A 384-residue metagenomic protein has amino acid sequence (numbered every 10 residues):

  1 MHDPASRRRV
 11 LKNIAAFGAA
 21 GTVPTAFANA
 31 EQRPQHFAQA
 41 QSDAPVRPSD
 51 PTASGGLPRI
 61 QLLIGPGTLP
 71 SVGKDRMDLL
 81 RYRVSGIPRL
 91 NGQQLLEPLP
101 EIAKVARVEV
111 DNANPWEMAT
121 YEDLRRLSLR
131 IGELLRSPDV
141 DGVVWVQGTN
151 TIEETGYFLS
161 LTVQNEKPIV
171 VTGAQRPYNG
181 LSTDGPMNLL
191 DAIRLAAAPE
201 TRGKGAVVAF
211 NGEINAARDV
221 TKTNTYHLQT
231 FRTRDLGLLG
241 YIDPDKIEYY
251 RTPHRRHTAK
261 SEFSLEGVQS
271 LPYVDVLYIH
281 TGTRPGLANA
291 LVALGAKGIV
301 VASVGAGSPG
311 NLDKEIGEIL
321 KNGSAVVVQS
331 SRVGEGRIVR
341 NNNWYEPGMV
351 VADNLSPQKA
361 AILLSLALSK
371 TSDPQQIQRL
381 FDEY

Functional and structural regions predicted by a protein language model:
H2-P4, R9-E31: N-terminal export signals
D3, T25-R59: C-terminal segment of N-terminal export signals and the immediately downstream linker at the start of the mature
L57, L63-P70, N91, P98-P100 (+2 more regions): Accessory alpha-helical/coil subdomains and C-terminal extensions that flank or cap enzyme catalytic cores
M77-E101: Short catalytic helix/loop segments, enriched in acidic residues and glycine and frequently bearing histidine
W145-E166, P309-E318: Short Gly/Thr/Asp-enriched flexible loops that form oxyanion-binding sites at enzyme active sites
Y157-D184, R194-A197, G323-S331: Short, acidic/small-residue loops that bind anionic groups at enzyme active sites
T172-D243: Internal gly/pro-rich beta-alpha loop/helix module that stabilizes soluble enzyme cofactors or their anionic handles
A306-Y384: C-terminal non-catalytic interaction/assembly regions of soluble proteins
